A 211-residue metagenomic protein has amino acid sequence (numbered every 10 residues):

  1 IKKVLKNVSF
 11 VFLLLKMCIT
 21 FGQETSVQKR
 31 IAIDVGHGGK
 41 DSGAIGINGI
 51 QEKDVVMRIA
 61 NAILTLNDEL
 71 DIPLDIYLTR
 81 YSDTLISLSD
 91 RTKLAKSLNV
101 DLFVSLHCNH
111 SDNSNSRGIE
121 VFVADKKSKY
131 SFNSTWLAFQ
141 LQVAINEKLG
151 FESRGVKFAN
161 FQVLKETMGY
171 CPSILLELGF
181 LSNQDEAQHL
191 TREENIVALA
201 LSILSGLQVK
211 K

Functional and structural regions predicted by a protein language model:
I1-V8: Bacterial N-terminal signal peptides that target proteins for export
F10, T20-F21: Cleavable N-terminal signal peptides
Q23-L137: Catalytic-core regions of hydrolytic enzymes
P73, G118, S153, Y170-P172: A generic structural signal for alpha->beta connector loops
S105-N113, G155-K211: Active-site-adjacent mobile loop/cap segments within catalytic or ligand-binding domains
S134-K157: Active-site-adjacent substrate-binding region of metalloamidase/peptidase-like peptide-processing proteins
